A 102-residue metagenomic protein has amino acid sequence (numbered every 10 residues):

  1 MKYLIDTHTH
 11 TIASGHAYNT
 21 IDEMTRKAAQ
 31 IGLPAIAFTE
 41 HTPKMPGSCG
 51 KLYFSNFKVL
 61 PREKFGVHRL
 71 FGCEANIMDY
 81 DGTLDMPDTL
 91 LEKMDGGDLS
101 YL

Functional and structural regions predicted by a protein language model:
K2-L4, I36, L70: Hydrophobic "anchor" residues on beta-strands that sit immediately upstream of conserved functional sites
L4-S14, F38-H41: Histidine-centered catalytic micro-motifs
H8, A28, E40, R69 (+1 more regions): Divalent metal-coordination and catalytic microenvironments
I12-S14, T42-G47, I77-D79: Active-site environment of divalent metal-dependent phosphoester hydrolases
H16-T20: Glycine-rich anion/phosphate-binding loops
D22-I36, N56-E63: Alpha-helical scaffold segments that flank or form the walls of functional sites
P34-A35, T39, D95: Short acidic/polar active-site loop segments enriched in Thr and Asp
S48-L102: Extended substrate/RNA-proximal surfaces in nucleic-acid metabolism proteins
